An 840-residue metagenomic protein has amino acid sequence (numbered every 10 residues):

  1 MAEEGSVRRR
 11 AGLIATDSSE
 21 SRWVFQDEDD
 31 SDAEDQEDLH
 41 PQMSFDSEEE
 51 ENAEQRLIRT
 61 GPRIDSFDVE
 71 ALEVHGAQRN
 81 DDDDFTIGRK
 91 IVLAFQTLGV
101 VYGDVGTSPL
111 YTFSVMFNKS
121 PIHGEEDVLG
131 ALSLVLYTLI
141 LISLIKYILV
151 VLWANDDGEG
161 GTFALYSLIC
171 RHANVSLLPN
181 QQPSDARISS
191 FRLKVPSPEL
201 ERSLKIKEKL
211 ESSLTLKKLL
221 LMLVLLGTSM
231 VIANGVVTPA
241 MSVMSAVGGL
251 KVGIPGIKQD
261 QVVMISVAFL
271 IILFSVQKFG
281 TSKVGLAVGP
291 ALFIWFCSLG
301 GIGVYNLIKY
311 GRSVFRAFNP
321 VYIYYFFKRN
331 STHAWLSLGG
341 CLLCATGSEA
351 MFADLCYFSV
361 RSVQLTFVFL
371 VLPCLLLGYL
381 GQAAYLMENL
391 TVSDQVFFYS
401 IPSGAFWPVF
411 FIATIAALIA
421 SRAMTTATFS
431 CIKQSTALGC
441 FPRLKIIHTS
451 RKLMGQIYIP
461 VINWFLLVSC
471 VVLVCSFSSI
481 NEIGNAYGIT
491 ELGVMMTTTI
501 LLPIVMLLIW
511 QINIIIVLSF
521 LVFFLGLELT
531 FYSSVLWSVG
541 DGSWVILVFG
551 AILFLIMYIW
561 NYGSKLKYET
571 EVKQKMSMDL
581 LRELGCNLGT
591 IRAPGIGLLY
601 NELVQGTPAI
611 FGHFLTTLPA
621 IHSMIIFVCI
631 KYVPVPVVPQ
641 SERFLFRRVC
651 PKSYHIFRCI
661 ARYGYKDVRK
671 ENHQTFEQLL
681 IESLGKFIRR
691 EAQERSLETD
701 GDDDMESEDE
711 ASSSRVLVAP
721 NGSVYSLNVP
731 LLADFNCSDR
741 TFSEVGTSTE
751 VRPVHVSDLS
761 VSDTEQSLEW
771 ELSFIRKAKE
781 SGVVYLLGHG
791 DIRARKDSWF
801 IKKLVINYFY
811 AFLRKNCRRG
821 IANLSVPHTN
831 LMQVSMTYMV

Functional and structural regions predicted by a protein language model:
A2-V840: The structured alpha-helical core of multi-pass membrane proteins
